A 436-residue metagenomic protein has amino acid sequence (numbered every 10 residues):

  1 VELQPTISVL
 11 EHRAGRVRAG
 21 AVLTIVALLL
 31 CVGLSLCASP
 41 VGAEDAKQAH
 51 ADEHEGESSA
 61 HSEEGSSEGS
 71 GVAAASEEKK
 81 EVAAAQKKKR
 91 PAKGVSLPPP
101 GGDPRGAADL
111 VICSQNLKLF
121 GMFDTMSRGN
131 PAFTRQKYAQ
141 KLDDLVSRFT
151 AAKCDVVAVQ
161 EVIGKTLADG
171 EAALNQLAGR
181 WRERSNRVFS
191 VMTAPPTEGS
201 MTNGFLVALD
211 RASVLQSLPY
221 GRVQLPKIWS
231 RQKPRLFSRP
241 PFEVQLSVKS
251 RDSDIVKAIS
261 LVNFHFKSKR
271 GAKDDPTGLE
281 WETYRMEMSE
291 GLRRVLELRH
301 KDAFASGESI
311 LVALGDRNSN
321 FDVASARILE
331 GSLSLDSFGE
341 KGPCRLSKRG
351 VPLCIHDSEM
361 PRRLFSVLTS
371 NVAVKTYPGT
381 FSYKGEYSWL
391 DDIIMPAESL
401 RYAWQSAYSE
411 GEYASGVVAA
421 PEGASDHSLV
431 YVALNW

Functional and structural regions predicted by a protein language model:
V1-R18: N-terminal secretory signal peptides that target proteins for export/translocation
V22-S35: Bacterial N-terminal signal peptides
E44-H50, H54-E57, H61, V72-T202 (+5 more regions): N-terminal, active-site-proximal structural segment of metallo-dependent hydrolase catalytic domains
K80, K87-P98, D210-S213, I228-F237 (+3 more regions): Metal-dependent phosphoester-hydrolase catalytic domains
K118, V162-I163, H265-K267, R317-N320: Catalytic metal-binding/acid-base residues of hydrolase active sites
L119-R128, D254, R270-A272, Y402-A403: Short, solvent-exposed loop/turn elements at domain surfaces
I163-K267: Structured beta-strand-rich core segments of catalytic domains in phosphoester-bond hydrolases
V262-E282: Active-site His/acidic residue clusters
